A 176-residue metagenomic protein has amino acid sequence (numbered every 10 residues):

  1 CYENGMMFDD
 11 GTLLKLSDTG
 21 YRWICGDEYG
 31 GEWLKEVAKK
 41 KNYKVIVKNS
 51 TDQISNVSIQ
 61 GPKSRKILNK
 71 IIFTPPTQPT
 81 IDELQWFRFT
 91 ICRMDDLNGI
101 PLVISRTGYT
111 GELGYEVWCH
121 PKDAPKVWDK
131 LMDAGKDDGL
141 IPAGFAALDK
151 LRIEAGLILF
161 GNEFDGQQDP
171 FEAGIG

Functional and structural regions predicted by a protein language model:
D9-G11: Glycine-rich, N-terminal phosphate-binding loop and its surrounding beta-alpha-beta segment
L14-G176: Conserved, structured C-terminal
